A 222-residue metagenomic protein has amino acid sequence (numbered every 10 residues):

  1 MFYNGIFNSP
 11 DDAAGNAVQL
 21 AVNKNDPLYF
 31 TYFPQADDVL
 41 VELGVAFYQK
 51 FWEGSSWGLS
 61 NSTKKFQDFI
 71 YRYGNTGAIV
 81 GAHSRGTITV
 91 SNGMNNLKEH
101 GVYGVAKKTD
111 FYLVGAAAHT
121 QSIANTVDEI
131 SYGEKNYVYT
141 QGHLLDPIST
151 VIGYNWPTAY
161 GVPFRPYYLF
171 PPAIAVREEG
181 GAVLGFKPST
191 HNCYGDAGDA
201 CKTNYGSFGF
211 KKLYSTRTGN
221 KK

Functional and structural regions predicted by a protein language model:
M1-A78, A118-T120, V138-K221: Active-site catalytic motif of lipid deacylating hydrolases and related acyltransferases
F2, V80, F111-L113: Structural beta-sheet core signal
Y73-N75, V102-K107: Short helix-terminating capping/connector loops at secondary-structure junctions
A82-G86: Gly/Ala-rich beta-loop-alpha elbow adjacent to hydrolase catalytic centers
T89-G93: Hydrolases whose catalytic domains are alpha/beta-hydrolase-1, hotdog thioesterase, or metallo-beta-lactamase-like
G104-V127: Short, flexible loop segments at boundaries between secondary-structure elements
S122-G133, T140-Q141: Polybasic, proline/glycine-rich intrinsically disordered low-complexity segments
